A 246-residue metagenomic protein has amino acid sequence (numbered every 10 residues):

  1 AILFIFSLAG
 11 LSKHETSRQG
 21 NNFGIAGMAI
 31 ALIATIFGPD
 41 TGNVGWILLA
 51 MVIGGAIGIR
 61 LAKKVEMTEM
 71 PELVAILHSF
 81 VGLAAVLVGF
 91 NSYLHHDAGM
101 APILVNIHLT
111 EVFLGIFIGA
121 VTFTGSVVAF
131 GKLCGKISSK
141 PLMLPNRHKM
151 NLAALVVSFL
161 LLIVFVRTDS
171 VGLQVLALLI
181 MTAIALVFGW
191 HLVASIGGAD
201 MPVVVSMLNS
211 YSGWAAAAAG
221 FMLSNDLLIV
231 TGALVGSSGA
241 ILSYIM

Functional and structural regions predicted by a protein language model:
A1, G38-A56, H108-F123, V171-I184: Structural signature of hydrophobic alpha-helical transmembrane segments
L3-T16, G55-V74, S126-P141, F188-M201 (+1 more regions): C-terminal ends of transmembrane helices
R18-G27, I47-A50, E69-V81, P141-L152 (+1 more regions): Cytoplasmic-side transmembrane-helix entry/capping segments in multi-pass membrane proteins
T35-L48, R60-M70, V86-P102, T168-S170: Transmembrane alpha-helix boundary signature
G55-R60, S79-L94, V112-V128: Mid-bilayer segments of alpha-helical transmembrane spans in multi-pass integral membrane proteins that mediate
N91-P102, R167-G172, V203, S210-V230: Transmembrane helix-loop junctions at the membrane interface of multipass transporters and ion channels
P102-V112, I116-R167, L178-I180: Glycine-rich, mobile lid/loop segments that gate access to catalytic sites or pores
L223, L227-I245: Terminal amphipathic helices with adjacent charged low-complexity linkers/tails
